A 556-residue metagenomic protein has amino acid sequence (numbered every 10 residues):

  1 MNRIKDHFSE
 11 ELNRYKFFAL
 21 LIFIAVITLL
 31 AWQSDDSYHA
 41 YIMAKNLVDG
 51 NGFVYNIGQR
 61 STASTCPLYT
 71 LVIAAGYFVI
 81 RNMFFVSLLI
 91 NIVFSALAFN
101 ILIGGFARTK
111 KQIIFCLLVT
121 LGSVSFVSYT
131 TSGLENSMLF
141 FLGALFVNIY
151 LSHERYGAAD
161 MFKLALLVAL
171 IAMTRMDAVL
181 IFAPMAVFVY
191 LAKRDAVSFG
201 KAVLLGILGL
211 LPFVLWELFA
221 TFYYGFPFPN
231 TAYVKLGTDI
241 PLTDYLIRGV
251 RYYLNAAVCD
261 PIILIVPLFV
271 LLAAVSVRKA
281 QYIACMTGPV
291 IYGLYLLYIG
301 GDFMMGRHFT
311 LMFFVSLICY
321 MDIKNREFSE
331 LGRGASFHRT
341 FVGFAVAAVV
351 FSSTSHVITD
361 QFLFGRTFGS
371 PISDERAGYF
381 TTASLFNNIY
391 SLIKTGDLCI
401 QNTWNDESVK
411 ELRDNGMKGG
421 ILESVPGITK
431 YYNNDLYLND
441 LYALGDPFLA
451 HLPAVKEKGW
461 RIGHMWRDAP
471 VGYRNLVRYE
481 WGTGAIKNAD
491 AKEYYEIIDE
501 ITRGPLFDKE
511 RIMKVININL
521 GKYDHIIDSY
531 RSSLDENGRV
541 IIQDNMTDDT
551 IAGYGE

Functional and structural regions predicted by a protein language model:
R3-E556: Membrane-proximal envelope and lipid/glycan-remodeling enzymes
